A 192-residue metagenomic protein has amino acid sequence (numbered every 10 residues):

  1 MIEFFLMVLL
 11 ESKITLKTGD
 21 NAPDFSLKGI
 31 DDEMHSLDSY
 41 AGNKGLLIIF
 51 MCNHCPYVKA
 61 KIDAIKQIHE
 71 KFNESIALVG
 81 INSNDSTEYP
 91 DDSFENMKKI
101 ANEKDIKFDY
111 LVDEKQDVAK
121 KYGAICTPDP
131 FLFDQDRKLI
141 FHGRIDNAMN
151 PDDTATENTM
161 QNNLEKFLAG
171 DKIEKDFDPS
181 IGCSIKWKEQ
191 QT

Functional and structural regions predicted by a protein language model:
I2-L168, K172-D176, S184-T192: Chalcogenol-based redox active-site neighborhoods
